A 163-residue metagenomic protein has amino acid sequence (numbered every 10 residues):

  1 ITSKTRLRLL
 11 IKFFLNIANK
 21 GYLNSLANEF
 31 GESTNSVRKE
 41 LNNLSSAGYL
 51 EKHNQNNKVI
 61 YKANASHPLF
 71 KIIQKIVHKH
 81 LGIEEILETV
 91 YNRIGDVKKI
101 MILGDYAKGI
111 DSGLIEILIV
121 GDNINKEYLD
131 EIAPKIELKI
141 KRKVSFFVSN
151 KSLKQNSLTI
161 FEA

Functional and structural regions predicted by a protein language model:
I1-L7, F14-N42, S46-R93, Y106-S112 (+1 more regions): Catalytic core of pol beta-like nucleotidyltransferases
V97-L103: Short acidic amphipathic segments
I115: Change "...and in nucleic-acid phosphodiester-cleaving endonucleases..." to "...and in nucleic-acid processing enzymes
L118-V120: Short hydrophobic/aromatic beta-strand micro-patches that form the beta-sheet surface supporting nucleotide- or nucleic
